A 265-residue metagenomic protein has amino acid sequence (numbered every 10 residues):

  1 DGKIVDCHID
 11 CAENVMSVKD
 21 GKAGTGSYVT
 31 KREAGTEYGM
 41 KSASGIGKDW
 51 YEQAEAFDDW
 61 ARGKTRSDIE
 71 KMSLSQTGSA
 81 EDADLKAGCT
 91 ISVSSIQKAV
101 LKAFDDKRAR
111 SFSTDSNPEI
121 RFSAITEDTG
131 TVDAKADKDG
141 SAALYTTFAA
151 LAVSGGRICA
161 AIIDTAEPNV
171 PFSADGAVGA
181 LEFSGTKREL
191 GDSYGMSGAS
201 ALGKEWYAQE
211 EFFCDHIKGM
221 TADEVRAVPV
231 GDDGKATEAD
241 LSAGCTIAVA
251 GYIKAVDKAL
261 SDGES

Functional and structural regions predicted by a protein language model:
K3-S265: Active-site- and interface-proximal helix/loop "cap" or "latch" segments in soluble metabolic and energy-transducing
